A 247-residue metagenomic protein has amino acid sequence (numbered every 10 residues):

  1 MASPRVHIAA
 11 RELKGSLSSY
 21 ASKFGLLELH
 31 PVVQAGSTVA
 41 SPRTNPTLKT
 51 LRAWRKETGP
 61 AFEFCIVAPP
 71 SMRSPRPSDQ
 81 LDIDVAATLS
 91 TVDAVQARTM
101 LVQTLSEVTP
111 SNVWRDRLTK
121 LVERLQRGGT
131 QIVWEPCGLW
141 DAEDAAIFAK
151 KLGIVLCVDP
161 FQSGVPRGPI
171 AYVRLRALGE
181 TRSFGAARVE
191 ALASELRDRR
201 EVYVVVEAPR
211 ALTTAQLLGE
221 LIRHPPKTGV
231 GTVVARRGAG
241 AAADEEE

Functional and structural regions predicted by a protein language model:
M1-E247: Residues lining hydrophobic/aromatic ligand-binding pockets adjacent to catalytic sites
